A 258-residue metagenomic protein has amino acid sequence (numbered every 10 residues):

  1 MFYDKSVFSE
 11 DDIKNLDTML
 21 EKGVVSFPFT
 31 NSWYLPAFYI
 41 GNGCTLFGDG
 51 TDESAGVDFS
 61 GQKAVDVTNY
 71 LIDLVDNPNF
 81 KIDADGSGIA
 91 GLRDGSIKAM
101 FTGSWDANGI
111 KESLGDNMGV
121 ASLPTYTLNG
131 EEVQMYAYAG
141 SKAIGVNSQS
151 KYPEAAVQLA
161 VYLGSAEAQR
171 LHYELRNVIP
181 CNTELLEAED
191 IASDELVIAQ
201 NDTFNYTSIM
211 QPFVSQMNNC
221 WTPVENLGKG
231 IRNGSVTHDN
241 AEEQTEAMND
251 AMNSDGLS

Functional and structural regions predicted by a protein language model:
M1-I13, F29-D52, Y138-V146, C220-K229: Periplasmic solute-binding protein
K14, K81-D94, W105: Short helix-initiation/N-cap motifs at beta->coil->alpha
T18-P28: Short loop->beta-strand "edge-of-pocket" segments that line small-molecule binding or catalytic clefts across diverse
M19, Y39, A90-G95: Hydrophobic residues within well-ordered alpha-helices
E53-D83: Glycine-centered hinge/linker elements that transmit conformational signals in sensory and ligand-binding systems
K81, K98-G103, G119-A121: Paired acidic/hydrophobic, glycine-rich loop segments that form the ligand-binding mouth/hinge of periplasmic-binding
E112-L175: Extracytoplasmic/periplasmic substrate-recognition and gating elements
V178-I179, T183, V197-N253: C-terminal capping/gating helix-and-loop segments adjacent to ligand/active sites or protein-protein/ligand interfaces
